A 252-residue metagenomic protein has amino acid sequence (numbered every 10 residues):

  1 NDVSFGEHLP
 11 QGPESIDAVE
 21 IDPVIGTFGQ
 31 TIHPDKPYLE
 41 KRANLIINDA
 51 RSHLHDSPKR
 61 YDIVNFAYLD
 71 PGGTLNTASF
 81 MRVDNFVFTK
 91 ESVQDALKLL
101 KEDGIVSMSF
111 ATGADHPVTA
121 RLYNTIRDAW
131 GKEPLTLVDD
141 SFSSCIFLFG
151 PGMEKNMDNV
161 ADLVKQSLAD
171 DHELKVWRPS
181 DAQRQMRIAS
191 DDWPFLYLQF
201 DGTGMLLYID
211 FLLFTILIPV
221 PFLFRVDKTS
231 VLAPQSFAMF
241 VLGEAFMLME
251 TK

Functional and structural regions predicted by a protein language model:
N1-Y123: The AdoMet/dcAdoMet-binding core of the Class I SAM-like
D49, D128-V231: Soluble small-group transferase modules, centered on the S-adenosyl donor enzyme superfamily
R82-V83, V87, K228, L232 (+1 more regions): Membrane-helix interfacial "entry" motifs
V226-G243: Membrane-interfacial loop-to-transmembrane alpha-helix junctions, especially the N-terminal start
L242-T251: Extracytoplasmic gate region of multi-pass secondary transporters
